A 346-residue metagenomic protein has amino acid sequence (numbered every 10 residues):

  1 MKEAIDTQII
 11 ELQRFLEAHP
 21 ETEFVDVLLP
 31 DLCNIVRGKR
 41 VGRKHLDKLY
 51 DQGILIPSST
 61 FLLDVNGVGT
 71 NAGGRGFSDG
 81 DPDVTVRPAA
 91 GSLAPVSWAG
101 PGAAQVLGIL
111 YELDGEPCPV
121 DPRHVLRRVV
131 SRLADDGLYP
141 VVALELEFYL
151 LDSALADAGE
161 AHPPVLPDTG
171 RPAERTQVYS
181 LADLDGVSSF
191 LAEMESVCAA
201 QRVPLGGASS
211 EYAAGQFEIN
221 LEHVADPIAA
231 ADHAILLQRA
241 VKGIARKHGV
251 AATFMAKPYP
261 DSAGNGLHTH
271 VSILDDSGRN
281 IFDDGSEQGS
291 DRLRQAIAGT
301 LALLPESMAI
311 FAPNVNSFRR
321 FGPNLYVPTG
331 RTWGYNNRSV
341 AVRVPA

Functional and structural regions predicted by a protein language model:
M1-G207, A229-A231: ATP/Mg2+-dependent ligation/transfer catalytic cores
E23-L28, R37-K39, P82, A104-V106 (+6 more regions): Structural beta-strand/beta-sheet cores of well-ordered domains, especially the beta-sheet scaffolds that support
D31, A90, E112, A154 (+5 more regions): A broadly conserved detector of short glycine/acidic/proline-rich loop/turn motifs that flank catalytic sites and bind
P95-G102, P140-V141, A208-A213, D261-S262 (+2 more regions): Short glycine/proline-enriched loop/turn "hinge" motifs that connect secondary-structure elements and lie
V141-Y149, V165-L181, Q201-L221, A252-H268 (+1 more regions): Core alpha/beta catalytic barrel or barrel-like domain that forms the active/cofactor pocket in diverse metabolic
E218-A229, L237, K242, R246-A346: Loop-rich catalytic cores of soluble enzymes, especially ATP-dependent carboxylate-amine ligases and other
